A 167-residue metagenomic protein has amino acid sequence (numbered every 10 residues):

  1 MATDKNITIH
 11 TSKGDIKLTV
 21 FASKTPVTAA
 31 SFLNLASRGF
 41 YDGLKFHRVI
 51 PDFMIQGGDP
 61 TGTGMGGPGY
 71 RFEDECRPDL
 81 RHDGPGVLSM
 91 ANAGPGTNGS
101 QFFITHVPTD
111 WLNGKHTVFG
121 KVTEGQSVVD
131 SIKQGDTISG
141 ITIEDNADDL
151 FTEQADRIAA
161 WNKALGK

Functional and structural regions predicted by a protein language model:
M1-K167: Cyclophilin-like peptidyl-prolyl cis-trans isomerases
